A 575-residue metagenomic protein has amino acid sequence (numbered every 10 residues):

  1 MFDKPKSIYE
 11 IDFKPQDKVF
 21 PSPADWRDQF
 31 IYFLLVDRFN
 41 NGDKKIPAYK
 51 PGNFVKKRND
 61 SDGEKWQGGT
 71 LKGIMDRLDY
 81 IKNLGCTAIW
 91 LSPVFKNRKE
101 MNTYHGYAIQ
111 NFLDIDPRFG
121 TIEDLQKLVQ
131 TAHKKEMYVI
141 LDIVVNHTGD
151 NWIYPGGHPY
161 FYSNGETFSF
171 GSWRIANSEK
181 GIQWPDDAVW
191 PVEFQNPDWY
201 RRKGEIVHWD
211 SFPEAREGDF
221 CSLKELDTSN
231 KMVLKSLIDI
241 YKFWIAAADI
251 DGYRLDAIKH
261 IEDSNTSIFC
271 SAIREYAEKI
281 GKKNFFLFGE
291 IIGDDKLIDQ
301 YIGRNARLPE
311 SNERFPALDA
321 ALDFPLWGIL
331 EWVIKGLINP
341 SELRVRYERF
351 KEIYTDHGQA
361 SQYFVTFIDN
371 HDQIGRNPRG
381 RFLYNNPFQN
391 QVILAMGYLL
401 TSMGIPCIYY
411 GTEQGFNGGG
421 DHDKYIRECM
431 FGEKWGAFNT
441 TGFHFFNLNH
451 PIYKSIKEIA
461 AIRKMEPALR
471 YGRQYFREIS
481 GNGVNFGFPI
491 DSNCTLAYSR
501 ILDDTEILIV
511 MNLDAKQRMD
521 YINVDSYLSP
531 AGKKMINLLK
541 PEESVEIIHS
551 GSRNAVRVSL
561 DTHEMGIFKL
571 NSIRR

Functional and structural regions predicted by a protein language model:
M1-L35, N41, P47-P51, Q67 (+6 more regions): Carbohydrate-interacting/catalytic domains
K4-P5, F13, V129, H133 (+10 more regions): Active-site-proximal helices and loops of the catalytic beta/alpha 8
D17, P23-Q29, D37-A248, F269-I280 (+3 more regions): Substrate-binding/active-site clefts of carbohydrate-active enzymes
L34, I81, L91, F112 (+11 more regions): Conserved, mostly hydrophobic/aromatic
G42-D43, R98-K99, T148, W152-I153 (+6 more regions): Conserved protein kinase catalytic core
Y138, G252, F286, Y409 (+1 more regions): Hydrophobic "anchor" residues on beta-strands that sit immediately upstream of conserved functional sites
S361-N385: Active-site clefts of carbohydrate-active enzymes
